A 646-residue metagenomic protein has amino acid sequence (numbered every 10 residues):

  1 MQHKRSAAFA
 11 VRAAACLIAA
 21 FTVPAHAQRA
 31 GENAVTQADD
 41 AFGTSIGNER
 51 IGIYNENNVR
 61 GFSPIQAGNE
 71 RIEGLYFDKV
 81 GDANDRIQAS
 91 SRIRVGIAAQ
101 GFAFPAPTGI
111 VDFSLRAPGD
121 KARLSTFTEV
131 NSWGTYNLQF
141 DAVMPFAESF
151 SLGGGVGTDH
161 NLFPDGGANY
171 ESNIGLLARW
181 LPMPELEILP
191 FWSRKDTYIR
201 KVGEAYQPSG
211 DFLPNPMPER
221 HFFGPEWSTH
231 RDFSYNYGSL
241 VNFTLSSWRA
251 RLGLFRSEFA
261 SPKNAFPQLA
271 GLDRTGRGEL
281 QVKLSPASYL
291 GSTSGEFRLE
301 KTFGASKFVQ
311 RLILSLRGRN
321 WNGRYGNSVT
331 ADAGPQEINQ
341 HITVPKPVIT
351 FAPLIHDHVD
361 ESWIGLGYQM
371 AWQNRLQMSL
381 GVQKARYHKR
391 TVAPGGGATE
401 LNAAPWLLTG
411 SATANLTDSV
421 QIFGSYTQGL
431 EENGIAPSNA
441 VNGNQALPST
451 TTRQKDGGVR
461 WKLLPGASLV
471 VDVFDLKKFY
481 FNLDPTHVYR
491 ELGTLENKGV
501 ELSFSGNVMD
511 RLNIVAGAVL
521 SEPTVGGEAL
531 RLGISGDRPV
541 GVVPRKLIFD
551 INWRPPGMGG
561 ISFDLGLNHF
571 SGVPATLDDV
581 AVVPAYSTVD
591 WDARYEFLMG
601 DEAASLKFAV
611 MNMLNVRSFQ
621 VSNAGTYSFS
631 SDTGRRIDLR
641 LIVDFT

Functional and structural regions predicted by a protein language model:
H26-K121, G457: Acidic, small-polar-rich N-terminal luminal/periplasmic segments of exported/outer-membrane proteins
R92-Q100, I110-M144, N161-F163, D456 (+1 more regions): Short strand-turn segments of transmembrane beta-barrel domains in outer membranes, especially the first one or two
R123, E129-V202, W227-S246, G295: Transmembrane beta-barrel wall of Gram-negative outer-membrane proteins
R179-L181, E185-N242, E258, P262-L290 (+2 more regions): Acidic/polar loop-and-plug regions of large Gram-negative outer-membrane beta-barrel proteins
L181-M183, L290-S292, T302-N322, S328 (+4 more regions): Structural signature of Gram-negative outer-membrane beta-barrels, strongest in the C-terminal barrel of TonB-dependent
L240-P267, N415, I422-F423, S449-N507 (+2 more regions): Membrane-embedded beta-barrel scaffold of Gram-negative outer-membrane proteins
N374-M378, D475-K477, E491-T576, I642: Gram-negative outer-membrane beta-barrel transporters
G557, N568-A575, Y595-T646: C-terminal beta-signal and adjacent terminal beta-strands/loops of Gram-negative outer-membrane beta-barrel proteins
